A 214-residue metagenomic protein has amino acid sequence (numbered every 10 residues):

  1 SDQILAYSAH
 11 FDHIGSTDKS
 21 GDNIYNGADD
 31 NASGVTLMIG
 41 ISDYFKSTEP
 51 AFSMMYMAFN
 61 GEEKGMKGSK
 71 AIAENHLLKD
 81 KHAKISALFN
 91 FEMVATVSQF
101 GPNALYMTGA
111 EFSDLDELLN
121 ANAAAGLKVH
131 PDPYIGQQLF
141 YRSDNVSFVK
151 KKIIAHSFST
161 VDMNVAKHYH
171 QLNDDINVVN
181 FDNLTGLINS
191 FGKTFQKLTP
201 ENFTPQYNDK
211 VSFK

Functional and structural regions predicted by a protein language model:
S1-M57, L77: Catalytic-core environment of secreted peptidases
S8, V35, I39-S42, M66-A73 (+6 more regions): Extracytoplasmic/secreted envelope proteins and their assembly/folding machinery, especially bacterial periplasmic
H13-K19, V97-F100, N164-Y169: Short acidic/His/Gly/Ser-rich catalytic and metal-binding motifs that mark active-site loops of diverse hydrolases
Y25-T36, T48, E63-K67, G109-S113 (+3 more regions): Soluble non-cytosolic domains of exported or imported proteins
G40-P50, E74-L78, N120, A124-L127 (+2 more regions): Sec-exported extracytoplasmic/periplasmic mature domains
D43, T160, V165-K214: His/Asp/Glu-rich mid-to-C-terminal helical/loop segments that flank catalytic regions of hydrolases
A51-F59, L88-F91, T204-K214: Acidic/histidine-enriched alpha-helical segments
F59-M163: Metal-dependent peptidase/peptidase-like ectodomains
